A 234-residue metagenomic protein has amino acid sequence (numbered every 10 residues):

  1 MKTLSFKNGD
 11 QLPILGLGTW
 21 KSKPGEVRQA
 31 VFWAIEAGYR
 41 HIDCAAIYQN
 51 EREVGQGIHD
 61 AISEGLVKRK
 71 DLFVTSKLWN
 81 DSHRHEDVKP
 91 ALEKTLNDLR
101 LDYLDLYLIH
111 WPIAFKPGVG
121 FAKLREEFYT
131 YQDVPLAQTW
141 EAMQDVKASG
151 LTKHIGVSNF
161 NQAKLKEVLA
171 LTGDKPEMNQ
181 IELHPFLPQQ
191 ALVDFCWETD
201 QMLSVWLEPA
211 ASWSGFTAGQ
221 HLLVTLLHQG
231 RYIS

Functional and structural regions predicted by a protein language model:
M1-L72, K89, A148, E208-W213: N-terminal binding-site loop/beta-alpha segment at the start of enzyme catalytic domains that lines or forms
F6-K7, G55-R69, L96-R100, L169-T172 (+1 more regions): Acidic (Asp/Glu)-rich catalytic clusters
P13-E26, K77-E86, E127-Q132: Active-site mouth loops of central-metabolism enzymes
L17, A34, I42, V54 (+9 more regions): Conserved, mostly hydrophobic/aromatic
S22-I35, R84-L99, L136-Q138, N161-E167 (+1 more regions): Short, acidic/polar
K68-S82, L106-P112, Q180-L183: A short, structured active-site edge motif that brings together acidic residues
V88-I109, D145-S149: CE4/NodB-like, metal-dependent polysaccharide N-deacetylase domain that modifies extracellular/periplasmic N-acetylated
W111-S234: Beta/alpha (TIM)-barrel catalytic core signal, keyed to glycine-rich beta->alpha loops juxtaposed to Asp/Glu that bind
